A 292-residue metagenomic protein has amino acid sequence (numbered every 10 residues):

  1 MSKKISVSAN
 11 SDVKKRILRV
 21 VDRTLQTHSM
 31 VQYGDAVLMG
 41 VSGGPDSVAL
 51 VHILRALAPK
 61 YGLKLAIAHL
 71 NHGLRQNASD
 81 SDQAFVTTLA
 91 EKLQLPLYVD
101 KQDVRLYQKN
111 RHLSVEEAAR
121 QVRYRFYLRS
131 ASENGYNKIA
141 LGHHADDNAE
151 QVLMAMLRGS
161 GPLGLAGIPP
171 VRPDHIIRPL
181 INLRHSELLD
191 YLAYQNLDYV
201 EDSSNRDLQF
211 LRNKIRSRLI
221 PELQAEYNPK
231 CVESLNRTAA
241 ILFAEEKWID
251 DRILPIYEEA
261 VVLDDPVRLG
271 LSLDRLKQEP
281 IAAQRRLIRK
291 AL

Functional and structural regions predicted by a protein language model:
M1-S2, K277: Generic N-terminal leader/processing signal
S2-V41, P45-P221: Core alpha/beta nucleotide-donor-binding catalytic domains of modification enzymes
F210-L292: ATP/NTP-dependent adenylation/nucleotidyl-transfer catalytic domains that generate, transfer, or process NMP-activated
